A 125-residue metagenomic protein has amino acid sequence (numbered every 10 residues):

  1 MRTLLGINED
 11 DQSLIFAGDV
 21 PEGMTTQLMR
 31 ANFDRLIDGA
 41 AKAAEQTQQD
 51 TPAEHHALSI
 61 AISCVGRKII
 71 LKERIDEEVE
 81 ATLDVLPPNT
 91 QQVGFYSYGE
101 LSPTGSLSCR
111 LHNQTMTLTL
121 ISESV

Functional and structural regions predicted by a protein language model:
M1-V125: Hydrophobic alpha/beta core scaffold segments
